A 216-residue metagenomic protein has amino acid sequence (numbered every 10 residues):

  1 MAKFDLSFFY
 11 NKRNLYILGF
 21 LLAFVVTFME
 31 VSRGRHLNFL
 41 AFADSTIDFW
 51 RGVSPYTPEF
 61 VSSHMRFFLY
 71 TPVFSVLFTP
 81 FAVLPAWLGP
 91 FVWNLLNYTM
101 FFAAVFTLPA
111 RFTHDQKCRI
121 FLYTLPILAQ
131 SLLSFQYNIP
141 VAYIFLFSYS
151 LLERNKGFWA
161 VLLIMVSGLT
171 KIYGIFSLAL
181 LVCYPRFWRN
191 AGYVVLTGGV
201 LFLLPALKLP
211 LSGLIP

Functional and structural regions predicted by a protein language model:
A2-W159, Y184-P216: Primarily membrane-embedded glycan-assembly and transfer machineries that use lipid-linked glycans
F158-V182: Membrane-interface alpha helices of multi-pass inner-membrane proteins
